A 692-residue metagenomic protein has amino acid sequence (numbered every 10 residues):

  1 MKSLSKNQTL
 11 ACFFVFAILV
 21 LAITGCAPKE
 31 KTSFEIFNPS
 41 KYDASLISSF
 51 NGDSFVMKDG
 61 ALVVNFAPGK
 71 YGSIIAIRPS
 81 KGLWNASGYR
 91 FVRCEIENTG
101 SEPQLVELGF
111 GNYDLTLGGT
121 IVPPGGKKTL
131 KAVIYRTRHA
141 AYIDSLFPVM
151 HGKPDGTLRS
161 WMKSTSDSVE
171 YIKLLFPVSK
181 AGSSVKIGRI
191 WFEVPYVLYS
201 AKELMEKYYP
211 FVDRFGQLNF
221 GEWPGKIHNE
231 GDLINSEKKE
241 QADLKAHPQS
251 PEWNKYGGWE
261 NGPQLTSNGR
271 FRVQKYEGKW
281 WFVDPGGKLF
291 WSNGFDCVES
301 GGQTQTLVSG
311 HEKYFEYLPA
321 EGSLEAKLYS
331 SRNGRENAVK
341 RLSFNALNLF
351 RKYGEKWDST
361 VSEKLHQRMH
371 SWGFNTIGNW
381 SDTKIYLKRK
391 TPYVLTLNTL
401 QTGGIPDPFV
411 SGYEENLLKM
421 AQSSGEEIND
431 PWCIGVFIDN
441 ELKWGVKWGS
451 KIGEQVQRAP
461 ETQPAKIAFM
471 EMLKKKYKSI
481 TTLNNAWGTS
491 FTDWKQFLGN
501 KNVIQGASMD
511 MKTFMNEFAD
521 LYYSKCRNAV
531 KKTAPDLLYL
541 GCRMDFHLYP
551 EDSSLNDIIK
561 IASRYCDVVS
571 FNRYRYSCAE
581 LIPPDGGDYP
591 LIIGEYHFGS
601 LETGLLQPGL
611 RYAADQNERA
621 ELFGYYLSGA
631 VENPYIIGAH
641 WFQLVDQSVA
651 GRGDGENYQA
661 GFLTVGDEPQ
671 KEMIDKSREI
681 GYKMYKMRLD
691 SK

Functional and structural regions predicted by a protein language model:
D53-S73: Short carbohydrate-recognition loop motifs
F66-S160, A181-S183: Extracellular ligand-binding interfaces
L218-K388, T402-P431, V503-Q505, M509-T513 (+2 more regions): Active-site-adjacent substrate/metal-binding segments within catalytic domains of carbohydrate-active enzymes
P285, F295, S309-W357, D430-N556: Polysaccharide-binding and catalytic clefts of secreted carbohydrate-active enzymes
R341-N348, Q401-D407, L498-K512, M544-F546 (+3 more regions): Active-site clefts of carbohydrate-active enzymes
P431-G435, D439-E441, R611-F662: Substrate-binding cleft of secreted/luminal carbohydrate-active enzymes
I452-I467, F642-K692: Aromatic-rich peripheral "rim/lid" segments of glycoside hydrolase catalytic domains that contact and position glycan
T513, E517-N528, K532-G609, G624-S628: Glycoside hydrolase catalytic-domain groove-lining segments
